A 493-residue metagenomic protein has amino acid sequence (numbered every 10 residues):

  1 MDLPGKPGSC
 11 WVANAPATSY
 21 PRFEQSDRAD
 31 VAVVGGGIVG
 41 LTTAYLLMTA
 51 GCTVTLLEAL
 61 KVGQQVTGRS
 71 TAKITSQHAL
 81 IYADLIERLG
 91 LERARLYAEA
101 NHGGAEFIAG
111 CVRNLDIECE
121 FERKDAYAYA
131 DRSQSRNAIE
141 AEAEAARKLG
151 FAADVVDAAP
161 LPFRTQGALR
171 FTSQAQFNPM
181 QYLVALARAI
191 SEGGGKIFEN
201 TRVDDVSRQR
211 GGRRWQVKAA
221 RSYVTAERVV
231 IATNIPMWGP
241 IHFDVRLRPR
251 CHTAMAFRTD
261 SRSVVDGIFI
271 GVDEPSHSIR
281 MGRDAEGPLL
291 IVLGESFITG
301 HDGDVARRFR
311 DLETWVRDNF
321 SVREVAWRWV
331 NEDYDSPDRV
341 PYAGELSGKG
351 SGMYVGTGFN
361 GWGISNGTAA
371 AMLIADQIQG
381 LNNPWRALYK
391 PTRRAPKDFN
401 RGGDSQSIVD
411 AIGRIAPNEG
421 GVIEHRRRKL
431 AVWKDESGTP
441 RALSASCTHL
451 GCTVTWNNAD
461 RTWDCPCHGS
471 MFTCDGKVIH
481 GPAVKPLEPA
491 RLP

Functional and structural regions predicted by a protein language model:
M1-V31, T49, K477, L487-A490: Extreme N-terminal leader/targeting segments of oxidoreductases
D2-N14, L80-I86, A109-A185: Flavin (FAD/FMN) cofactor-binding and adjacent substrate-gating region of FAD-dependent oxidoreductase domains
A29-L56: N-terminal Rossmann-like FAD-binding beta1-loop-alpha1 element of flavoenzymes
T49-R69: Glycine-rich FAD pyrophosphate-binding loop
N137, E144-R147, L169-E227: Helical element adjacent to the flavin cofactor pocket in flavoenzyme catalytic cores
D205-G282, G413, V422: Flavin-dependent oxidoreductases
M255, E424-P493: Rieske [2Fe-2S] iron-sulfur-binding domain
D273-E274, I298-G303, R307-F399, L443: C-terminal catalytic lobe of FAD-dependent flavoproteins
